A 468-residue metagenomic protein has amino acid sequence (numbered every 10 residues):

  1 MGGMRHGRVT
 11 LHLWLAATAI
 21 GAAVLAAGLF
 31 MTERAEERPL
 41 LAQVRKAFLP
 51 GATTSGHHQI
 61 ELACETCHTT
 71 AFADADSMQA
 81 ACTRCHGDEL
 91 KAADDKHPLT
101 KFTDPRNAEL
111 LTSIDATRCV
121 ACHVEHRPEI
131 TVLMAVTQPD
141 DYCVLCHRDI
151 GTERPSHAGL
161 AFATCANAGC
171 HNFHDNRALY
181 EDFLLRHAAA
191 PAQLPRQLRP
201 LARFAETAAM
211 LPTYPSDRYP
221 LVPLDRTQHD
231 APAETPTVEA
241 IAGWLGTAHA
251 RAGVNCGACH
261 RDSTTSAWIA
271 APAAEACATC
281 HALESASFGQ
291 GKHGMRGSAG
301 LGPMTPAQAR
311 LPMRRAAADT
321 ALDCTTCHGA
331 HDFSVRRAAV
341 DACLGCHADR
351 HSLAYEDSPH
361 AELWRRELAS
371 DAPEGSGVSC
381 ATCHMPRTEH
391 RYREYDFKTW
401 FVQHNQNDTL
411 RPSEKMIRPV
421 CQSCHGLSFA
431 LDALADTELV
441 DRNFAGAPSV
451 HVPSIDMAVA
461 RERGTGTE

Functional and structural regions predicted by a protein language model:
M1-G7: Cytosolic juxtamembrane amphipathic/interface segments immediately preceding and feeding into a transmembrane helix
R8, G28, M210-L211: Short N-terminal secondary-structure initiator segments
L11-T18, L41-A47: Hydrophobic transmembrane helical bundles of multi-pass organellar membrane proteins
L13-L29: Hydrophobic membrane-insertion alpha-helices, especially the h-region of bacterial N-terminal signal peptides
G28-E37: Hydrophobic single-pass membrane-insertion segments
P39, V44-T213, V222-T467: Inter-heme linker and motif-flanking segments adjacent to c-type heme-binding CXXCH motifs in c-type cytochromes
P215-D217: Hydrophobic alpha/beta core scaffold segments
